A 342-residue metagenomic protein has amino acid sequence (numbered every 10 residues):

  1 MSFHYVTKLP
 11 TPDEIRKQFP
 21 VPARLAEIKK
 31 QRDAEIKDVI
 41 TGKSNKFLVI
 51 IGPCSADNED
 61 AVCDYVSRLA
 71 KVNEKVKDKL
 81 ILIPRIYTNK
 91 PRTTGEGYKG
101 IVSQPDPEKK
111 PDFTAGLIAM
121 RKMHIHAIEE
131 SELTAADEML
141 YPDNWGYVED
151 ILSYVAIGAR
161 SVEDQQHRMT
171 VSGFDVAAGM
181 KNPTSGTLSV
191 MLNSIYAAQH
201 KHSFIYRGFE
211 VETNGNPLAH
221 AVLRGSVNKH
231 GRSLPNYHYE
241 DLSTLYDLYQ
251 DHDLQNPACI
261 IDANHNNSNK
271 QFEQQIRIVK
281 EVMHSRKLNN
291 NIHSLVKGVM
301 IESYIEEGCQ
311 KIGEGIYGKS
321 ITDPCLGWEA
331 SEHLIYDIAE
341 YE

Functional and structural regions predicted by a protein language model:
M1-T41: N- or domain-start disorder-to-order transition segments that initiate the globular core
L25-D38, V72-I83, M120: N-terminal beta-rich core of secreted/periplasmic extracellular enzymes
I40-K43, A70-K77, I125-E130, T213 (+2 more regions): Acidic (Asp/Glu)-rich catalytic clusters
L48-A61, D323: Conserved phosphate/anionic-ligand binding catalytic regions in large, soluble enzymes, centered on
G52, I261, G327: Conserved, mostly hydrophobic/aromatic
C54-D57, N256, N264-K270: Short acidic, Gly/Ser-rich segments with clustered Asp/Glu that frequently serve as metal-coordination loops in enzyme
V66, K79-T244, H265-K270, Q274-E281 (+4 more regions): Active-site-facing alpha/beta catalytic cores
Y304-E342: Internal helix-turn-beta structural module
